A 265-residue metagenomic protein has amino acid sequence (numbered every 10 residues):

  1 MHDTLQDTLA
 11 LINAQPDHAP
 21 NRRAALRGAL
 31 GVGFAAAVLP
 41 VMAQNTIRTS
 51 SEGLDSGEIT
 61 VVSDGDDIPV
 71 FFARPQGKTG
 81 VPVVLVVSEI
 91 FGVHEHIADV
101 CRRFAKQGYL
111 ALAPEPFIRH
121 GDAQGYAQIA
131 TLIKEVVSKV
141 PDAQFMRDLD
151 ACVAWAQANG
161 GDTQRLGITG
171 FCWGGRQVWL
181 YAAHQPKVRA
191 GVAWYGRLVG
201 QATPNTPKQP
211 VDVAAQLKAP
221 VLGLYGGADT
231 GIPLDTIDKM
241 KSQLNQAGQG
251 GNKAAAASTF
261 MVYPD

Functional and structural regions predicted by a protein language model:
M1-P20: N-terminal secretory signal peptides
A19-R27, A35-T49: N-terminal twin-arginine translocation
N45-Q76: N-terminal cap/lid segment of alpha/beta-hydrolase-fold proteins
V81-E89: Short beta-strand element of the alpha/beta-hydrolase
A127-G167: Gly/Ser-rich "nucleophile elbow"/oxyanion-hole loop immediately N-terminal to the catalytic nucleophile in hydrolases
A151-Q216: Primarily recognizes the serine-hydrolase "nucleophile elbow" in alpha/beta-hydrolase and SGNH/GDSL folds
L217, G223-Y225: Short beta-strand/loop motif that positions the catalytic acidic residue of the alpha/beta-hydrolase fold
T230-T259, P264: Active-site-adjacent alpha-helix of alpha/beta-hydrolase-fold enzymes
